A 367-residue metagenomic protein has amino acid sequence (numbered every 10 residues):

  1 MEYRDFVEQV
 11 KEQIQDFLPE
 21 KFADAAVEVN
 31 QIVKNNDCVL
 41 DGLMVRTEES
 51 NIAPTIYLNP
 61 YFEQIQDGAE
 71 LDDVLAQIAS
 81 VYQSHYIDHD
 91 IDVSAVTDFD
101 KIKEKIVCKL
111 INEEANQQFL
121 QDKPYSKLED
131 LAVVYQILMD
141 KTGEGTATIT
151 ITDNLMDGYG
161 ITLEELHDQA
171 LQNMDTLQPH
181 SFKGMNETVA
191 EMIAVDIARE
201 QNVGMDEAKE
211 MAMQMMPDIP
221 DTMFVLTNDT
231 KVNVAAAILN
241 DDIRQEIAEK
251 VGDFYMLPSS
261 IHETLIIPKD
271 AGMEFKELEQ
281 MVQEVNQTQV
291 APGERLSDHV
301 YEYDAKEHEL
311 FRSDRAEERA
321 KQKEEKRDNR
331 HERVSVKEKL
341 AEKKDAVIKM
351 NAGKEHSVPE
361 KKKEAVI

Functional and structural regions predicted by a protein language model:
D5-D218: Extended, low-hydrophobicity segments enriched in charged/polar residues
K34-D41, V251, E294-S297: A short, compositionally biased
I219-V234: Short glycine-/aliphatic-rich beta-strand segments at the starts of folded cytosolic domains
A235-A248: Short amphipathic alpha-helix segments
Y255-S259: Short beta-strand
S260-V334: Alpha-helical oligomerization segments
R327, H331-I367: Non-Sec secretion/translocation targeting segments of pathogen effectors
